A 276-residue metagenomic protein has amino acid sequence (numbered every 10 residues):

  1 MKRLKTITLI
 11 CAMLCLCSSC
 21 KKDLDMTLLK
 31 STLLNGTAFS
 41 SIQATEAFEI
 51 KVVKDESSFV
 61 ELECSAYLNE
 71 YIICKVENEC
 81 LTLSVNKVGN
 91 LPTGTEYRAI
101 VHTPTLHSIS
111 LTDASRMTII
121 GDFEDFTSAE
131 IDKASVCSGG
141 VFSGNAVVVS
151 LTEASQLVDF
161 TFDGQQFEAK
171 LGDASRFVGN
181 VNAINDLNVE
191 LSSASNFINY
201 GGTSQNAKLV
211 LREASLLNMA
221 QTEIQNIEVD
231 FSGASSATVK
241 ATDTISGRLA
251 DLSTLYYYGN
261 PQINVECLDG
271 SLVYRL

Functional and structural regions predicted by a protein language model:
M1-T8: Bacterial N-terminal signal peptides that target proteins for export
T6, K30-S31, E63, R98 (+6 more regions): Hydrophobic alpha-helical segments, principally membrane-spanning helices and signal/leader peptides
I10-L14: Alpha-helical transmembrane segments
C15-S19: C-terminal motif of bacterial Sec signal peptides marking the signal peptidase cleavage site
C20-T45, E49-D132, G139-T152, V158-K170 (+4 more regions): Acidic (Asp/Glu) and glycine-rich low-complexity loops/linkers that are typically intrinsically disordered
T27-K30, S115, A134-C137, S155-Q156 (+4 more regions): Short, recurring structural edge motifs at helix starts
F160, S175-L276: Short, surface-exposed interaction patches in beta-rich subdomains that mediate adhesion/assembly near membranes
